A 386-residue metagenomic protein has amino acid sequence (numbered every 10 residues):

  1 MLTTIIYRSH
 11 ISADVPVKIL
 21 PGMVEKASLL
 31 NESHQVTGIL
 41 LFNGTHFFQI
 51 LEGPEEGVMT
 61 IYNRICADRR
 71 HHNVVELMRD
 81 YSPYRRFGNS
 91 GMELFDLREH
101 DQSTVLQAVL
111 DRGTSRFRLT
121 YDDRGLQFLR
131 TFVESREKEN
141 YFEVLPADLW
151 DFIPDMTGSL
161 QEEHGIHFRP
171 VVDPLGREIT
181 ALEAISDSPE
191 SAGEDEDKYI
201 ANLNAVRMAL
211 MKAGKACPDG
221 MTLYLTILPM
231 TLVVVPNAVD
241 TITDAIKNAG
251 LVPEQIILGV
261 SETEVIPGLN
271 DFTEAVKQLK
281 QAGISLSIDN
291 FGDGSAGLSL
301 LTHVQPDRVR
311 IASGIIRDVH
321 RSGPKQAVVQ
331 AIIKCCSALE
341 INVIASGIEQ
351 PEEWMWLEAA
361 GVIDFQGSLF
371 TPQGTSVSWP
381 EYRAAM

Functional and structural regions predicted by a protein language model:
M1-D14: Short glycine-/aliphatic-rich beta-strand segments at the starts of folded cytosolic domains
P16-V36: Short amphipathic alpha-helical segments
E52-G57: Helix N-cap motif at beta-to-alpha junctions
A67, H72-V144, D148: Catalytic "initiation/cleavage/transfer" segments centered on a nucleophilic residue and adjacent nucleic-acid-engaging
Q127, L145-A249: Bacterial c-di-GMP phosphodiesterase EAL domain
G165, A181-E183, G220-T226, Q255-G259 (+4 more regions): Structural preference for beta-strand elements that scaffold enzyme active sites
E178, S261-I266, F291-M386: EAL-family c-di-GMP phosphodiesterase catalytic domain
V233-K247, P267-A275, A296-R308: Distinct, well-ordered alpha-helical segments
